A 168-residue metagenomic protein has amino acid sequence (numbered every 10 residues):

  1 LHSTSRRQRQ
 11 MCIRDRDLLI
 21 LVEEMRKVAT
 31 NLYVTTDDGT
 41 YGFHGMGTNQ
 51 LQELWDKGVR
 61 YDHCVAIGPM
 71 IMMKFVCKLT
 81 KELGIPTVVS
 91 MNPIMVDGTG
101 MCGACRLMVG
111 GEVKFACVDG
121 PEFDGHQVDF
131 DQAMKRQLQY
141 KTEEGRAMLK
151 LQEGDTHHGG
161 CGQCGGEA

Functional and structural regions predicted by a protein language model:
L1-R9, I13: Single conserved hydrophobic/aromatic residue that forms the stacking wall/gate of nucleotide- or nucleobase-binding
R16-A168: Reductase modules of NAD(P)H-dependent flavoproteins
